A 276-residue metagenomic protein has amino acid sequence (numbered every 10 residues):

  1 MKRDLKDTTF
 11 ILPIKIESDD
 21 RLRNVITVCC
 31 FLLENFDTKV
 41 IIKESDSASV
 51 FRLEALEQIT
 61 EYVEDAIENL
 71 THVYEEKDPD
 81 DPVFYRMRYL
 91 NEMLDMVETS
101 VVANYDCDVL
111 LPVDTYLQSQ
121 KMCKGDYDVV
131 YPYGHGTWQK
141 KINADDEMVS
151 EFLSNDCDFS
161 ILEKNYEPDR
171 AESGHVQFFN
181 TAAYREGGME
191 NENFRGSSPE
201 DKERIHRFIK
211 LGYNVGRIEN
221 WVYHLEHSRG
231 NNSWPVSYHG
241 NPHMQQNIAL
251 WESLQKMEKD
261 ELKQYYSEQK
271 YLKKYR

Functional and structural regions predicted by a protein language model:
M1-F31: N-proximal low-complexity "stem/linker" segments adjacent to membrane-targeting elements
L5, D20-N24, A171, E192-R276: C-terminal catalytic/acceptor-binding lobe
D7-I11, K39, E203: Cell-envelope/extracellular polymer assembly enzymes that use nucleotide-activated donors
D37-S49, Y74-K77: Short beta-strand/loop segment that forms part of the nucleotide-sugar
K43-Q58, D106-V109: A conserved acidic beta->alpha catalytic loop
F51-M96: Active-site-proximal specificity loops/subdomain of glycosyltransferases
S100-P112: Short beta-strand-to-loop acidic/aromatic patch adjacent to the donor-nucleotide binding site
P112-N193: Conserved catalytic core of nucleotide-sugar-dependent glycosyltransferases
